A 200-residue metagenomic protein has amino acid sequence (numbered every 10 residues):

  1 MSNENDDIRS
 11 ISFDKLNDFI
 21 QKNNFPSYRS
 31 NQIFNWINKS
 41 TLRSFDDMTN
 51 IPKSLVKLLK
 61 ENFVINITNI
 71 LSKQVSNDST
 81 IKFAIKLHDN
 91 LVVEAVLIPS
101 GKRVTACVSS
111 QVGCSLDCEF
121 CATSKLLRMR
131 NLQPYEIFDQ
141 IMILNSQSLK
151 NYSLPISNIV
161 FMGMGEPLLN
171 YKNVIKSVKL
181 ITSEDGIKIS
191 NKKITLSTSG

Functional and structural regions predicted by a protein language model:
M1-V104: Flexible, acidic/Gly-rich N-terminal and inter-domain linker regions that tether and position cofactor-handling modules
V93-S110, S115-G200: Conserved Radical SAM active-site core
